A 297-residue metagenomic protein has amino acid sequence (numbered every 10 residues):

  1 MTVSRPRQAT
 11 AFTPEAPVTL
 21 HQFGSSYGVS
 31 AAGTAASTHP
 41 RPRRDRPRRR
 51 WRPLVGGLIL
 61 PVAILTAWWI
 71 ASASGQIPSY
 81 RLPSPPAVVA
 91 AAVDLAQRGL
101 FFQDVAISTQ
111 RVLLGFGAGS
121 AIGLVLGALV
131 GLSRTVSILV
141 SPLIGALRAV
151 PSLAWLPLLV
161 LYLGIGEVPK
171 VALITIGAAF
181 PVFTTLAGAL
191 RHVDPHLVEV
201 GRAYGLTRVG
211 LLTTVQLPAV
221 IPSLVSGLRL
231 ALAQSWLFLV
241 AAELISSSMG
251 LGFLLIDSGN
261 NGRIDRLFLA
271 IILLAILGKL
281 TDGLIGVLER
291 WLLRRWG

Functional and structural regions predicted by a protein language model:
M1-V62, G283-G297: Transmembrane alpha-helical segments of polytopic membrane transport and secretion proteins
P42-R46, R50, A73-A118: Periplasmic/extracellular loop-to-transmembrane helix junction in inner-membrane transport proteins
L114-I144: Transmembrane-helix boundary motif in ABC transporter permease subunits
R134, R191, P222, S226 (+1 more regions): C-terminal transmembrane helix and the adjacent membrane-cytosol boundary/short C-terminal tail of inner/organellar
G145-P181, G188-A189: Generic hydrophobic transmembrane alpha-helix motif, especially the helices
V160-Y162, L237-L274, L293-G297: Glycine-rich helix-loop "coupling/hinge" segments at transmembrane-helix boundaries in multipass transporters
A172-I176, R208-A242, F268, L274 (+1 more regions): Transmembrane alpha-helices
V182-L230, L251, L255: Short cytoplasmic-facing helical segments at TM-TM junctions of multi-pass membrane proteins
